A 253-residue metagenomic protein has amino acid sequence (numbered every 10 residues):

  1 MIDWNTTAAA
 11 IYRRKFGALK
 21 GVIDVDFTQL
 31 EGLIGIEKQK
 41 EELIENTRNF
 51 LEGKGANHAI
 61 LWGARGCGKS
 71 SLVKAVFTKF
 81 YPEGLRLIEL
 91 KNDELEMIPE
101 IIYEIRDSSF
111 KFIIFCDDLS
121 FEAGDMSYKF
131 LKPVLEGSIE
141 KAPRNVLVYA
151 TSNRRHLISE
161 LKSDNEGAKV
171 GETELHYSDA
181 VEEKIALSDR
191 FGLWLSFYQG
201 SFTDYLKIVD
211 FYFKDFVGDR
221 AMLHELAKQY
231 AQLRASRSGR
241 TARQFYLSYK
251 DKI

Functional and structural regions predicted by a protein language model:
M1-N49, G239-I253: A short, basic N-terminal segment
I2-T6, Y198-I253: C-terminal alpha-helical "lid" subdomain
G53-V73: Walker A/P-loop nucleotide-binding motif
K74-T78: A conserved segment at the C-terminal end of the G1
K79-F112, D118-G124: AAA+/P-loop NTPase substrate/partner-engagement loops
A123-E172: Conserved catalytic/switch belt of AAA+ P-loop NTPases
S152, K162, K169-I185, G192-L206: Conserved AAA+ ATPase "SRH/arginine-finger" region at the nucleotide-binding site
